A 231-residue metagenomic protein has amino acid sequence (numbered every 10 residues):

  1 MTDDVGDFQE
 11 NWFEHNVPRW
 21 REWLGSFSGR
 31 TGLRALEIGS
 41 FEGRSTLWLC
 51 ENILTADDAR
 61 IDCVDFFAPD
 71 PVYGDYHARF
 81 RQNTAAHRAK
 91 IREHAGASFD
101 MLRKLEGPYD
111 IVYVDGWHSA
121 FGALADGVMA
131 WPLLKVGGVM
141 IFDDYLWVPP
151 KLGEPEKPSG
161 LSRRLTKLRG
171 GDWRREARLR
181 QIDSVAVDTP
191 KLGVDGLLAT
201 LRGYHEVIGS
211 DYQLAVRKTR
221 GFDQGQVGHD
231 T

Functional and structural regions predicted by a protein language model:
T2-T231: S-adenosylmethionine/decaboxylated-SAM
